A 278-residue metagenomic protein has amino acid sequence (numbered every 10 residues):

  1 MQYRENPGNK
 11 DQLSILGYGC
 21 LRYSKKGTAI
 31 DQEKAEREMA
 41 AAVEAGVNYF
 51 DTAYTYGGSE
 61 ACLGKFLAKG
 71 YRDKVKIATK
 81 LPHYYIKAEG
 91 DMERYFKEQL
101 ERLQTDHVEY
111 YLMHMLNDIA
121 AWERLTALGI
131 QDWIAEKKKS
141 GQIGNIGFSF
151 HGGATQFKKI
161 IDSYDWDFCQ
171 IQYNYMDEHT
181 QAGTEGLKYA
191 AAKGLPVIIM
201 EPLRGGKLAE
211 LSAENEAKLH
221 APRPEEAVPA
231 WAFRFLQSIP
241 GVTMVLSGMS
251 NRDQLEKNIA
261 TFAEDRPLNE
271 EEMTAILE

Functional and structural regions predicted by a protein language model:
M1-V75, K139: N-terminal binding-site loop/beta-alpha segment at the start of enzyme catalytic domains that lines or forms
N6, L16-Y18, A42, F50 (+10 more regions): Conserved, mostly hydrophobic/aromatic
P7-Q12, E44, G64-K76, K97-D106 (+2 more regions): Acidic (Asp/Glu)-rich catalytic clusters
L21-E33, K80-D91, I119-E123, E214-E226: Active-site mouth loops of central-metabolism enzymes
T28-A42, A88-Q104, H151-I161, V228-F235: Short, acidic/polar
A41-V43, V47-N48, S163-D165, T184-E278: Structured C-terminal cap/extension of enzyme domains
S59-K69, E89-L100, A121-I130, G152-D165 (+1 more regions): Distinct, well-ordered alpha-helical segments
L100-W122: Active-site groove signature of glycoside hydrolases
